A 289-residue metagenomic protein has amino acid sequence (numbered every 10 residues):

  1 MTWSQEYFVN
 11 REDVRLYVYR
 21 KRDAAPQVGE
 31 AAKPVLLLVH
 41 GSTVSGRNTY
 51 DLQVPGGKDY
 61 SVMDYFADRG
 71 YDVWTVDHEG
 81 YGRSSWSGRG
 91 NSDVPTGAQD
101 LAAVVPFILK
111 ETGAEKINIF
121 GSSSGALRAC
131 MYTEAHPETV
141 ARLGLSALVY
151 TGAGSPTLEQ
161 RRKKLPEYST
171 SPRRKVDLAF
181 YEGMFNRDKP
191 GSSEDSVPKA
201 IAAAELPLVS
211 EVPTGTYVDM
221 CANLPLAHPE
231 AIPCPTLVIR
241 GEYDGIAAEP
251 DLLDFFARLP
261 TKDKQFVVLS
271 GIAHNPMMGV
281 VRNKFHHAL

Functional and structural regions predicted by a protein language model:
M1-E30: N-terminal cap/lid segment of alpha/beta-hydrolase-fold proteins
A25-Y71: Short, surface-exposed "cap/lid" segments of acyl-processing enzymes
A98-K116: Conserved acidic catalytic loop of the alpha/beta-hydrolase fold
E115-F120, S124-G152: Conserved hydrolase catalytic core segment
G154-I239: Alpha/beta-hydrolase
G245-D251: Conserved alpha/beta-hydrolase "acid-adjacent" motif
L259-N275: Catalytic histidine neighborhood in serine/cysteine hydrolases with alpha/beta-hydrolase-type architecture
I272-K284: Catalytic histidine-centered segment of alpha/beta-hydrolase-like enzymes
